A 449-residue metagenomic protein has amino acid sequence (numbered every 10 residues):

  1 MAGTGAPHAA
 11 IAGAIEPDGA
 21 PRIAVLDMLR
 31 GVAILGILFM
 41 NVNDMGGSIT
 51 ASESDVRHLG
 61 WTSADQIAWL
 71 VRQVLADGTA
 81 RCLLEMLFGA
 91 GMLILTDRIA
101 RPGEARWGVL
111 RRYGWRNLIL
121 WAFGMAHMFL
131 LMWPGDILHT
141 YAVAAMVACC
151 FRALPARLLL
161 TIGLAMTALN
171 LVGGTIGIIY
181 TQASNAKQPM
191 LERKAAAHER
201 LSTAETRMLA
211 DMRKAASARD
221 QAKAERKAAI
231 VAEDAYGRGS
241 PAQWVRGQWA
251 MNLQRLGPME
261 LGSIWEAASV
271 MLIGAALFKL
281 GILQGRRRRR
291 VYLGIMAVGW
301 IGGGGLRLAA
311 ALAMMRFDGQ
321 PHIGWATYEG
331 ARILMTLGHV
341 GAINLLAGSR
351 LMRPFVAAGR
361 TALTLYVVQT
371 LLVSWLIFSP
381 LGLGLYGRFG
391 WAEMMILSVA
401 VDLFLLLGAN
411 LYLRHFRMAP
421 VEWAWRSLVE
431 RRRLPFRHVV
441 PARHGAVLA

Functional and structural regions predicted by a protein language model:
M1-A449: Alpha-helical transmembrane segments and their immediate juxtamembrane cytosolic regions
